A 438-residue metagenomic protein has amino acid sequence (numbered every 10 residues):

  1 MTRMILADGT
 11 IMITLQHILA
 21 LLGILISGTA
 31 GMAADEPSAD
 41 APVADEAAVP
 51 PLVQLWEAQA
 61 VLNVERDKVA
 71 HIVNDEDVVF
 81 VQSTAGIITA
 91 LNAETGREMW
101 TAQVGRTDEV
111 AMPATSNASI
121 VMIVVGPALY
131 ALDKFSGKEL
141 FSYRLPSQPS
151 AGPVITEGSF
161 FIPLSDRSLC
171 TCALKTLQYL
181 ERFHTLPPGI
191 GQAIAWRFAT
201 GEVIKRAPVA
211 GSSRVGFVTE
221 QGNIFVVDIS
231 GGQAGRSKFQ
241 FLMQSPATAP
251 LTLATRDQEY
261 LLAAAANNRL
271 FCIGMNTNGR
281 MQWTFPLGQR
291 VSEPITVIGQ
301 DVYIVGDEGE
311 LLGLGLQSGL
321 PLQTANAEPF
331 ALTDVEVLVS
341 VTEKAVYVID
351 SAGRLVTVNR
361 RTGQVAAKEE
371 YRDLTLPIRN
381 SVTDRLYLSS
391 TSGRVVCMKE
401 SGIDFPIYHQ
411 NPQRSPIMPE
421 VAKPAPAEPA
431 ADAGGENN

Functional and structural regions predicted by a protein language model:
T2-L19: Bacterial N-terminal signal peptides that target proteins for export
Q16-G28: Bacterial N-terminal signal peptides
A33-Q54, S401-N438: Sequence/structural signature of beta-propeller modules and their immediately flanking N-terminal secretory/stalk
P37-D40, V64-I87, A102-Y130, Y143-L174 (+6 more regions): Repeat-blade elements of multi-bladed beta-propeller folds
A41-R66, G189-A199: A short helix->beta-strand "capping" segment at the edge of beta-propeller domains
L55, R97-W100, K138-F141, L180 (+5 more regions): A structural motif specific to WD40 beta-propellers
A60, H184-F198, Q413-P426: Surface-exposed loop and turn segments in beta-propeller and other repeat-based domains that flank or scaffold
N92-T95, D133-S136, L174-L177, I229-G232 (+4 more regions): Short loop/turn segments that connect beta-strands within beta-propeller blades
